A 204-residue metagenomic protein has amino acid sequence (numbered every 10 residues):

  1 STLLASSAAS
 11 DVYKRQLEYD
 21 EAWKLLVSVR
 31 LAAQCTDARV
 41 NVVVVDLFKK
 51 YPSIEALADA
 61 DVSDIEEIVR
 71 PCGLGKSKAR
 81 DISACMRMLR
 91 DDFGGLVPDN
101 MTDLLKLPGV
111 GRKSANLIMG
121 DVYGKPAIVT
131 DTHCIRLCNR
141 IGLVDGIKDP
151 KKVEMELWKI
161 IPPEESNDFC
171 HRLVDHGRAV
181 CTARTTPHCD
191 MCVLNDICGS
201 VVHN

Functional and structural regions predicted by a protein language model:
S1-A9, Y13: Single conserved hydrophobic/aromatic residue that forms the stacking wall/gate of nucleotide- or nucleobase-binding
S10-N204: Catalytic cores of DNA base-excision repair glycosylases
